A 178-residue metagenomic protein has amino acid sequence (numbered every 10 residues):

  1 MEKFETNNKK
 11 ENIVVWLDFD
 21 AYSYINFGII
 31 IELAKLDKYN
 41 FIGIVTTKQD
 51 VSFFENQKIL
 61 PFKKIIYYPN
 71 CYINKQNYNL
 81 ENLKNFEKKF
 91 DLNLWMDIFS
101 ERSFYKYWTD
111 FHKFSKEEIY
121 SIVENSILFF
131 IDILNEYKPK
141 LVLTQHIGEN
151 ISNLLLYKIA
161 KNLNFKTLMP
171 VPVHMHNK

Functional and structural regions predicted by a protein language model:
F4-D20, S115, L143-H146: Nucleotide-activated donor-dependent transferases that construct or modify glycoconjugates
D18-Y24, T47-D50, H146-N153, V173-M175: Gly/Ser/Thr-rich loops at beta-strand to alpha-helix junctions that form or flank small-molecule/cofactor-binding
F27-E32, F129, I133, L155-I159: A short acidic, amphipathic alpha-helical/loop segment
G28-Y39, L163: A short, Lys/Arg-enriched amphipathic alpha-helix followed by its capping loop at the start of a domain
L36, I42-F130, M175-K178: Conserved N-terminal ligand/cofactor-binding loop architecture of enzyme catalytic domains
F41-V45, V142-H146, K166-V171: A structural signal for short, well-ordered beta-strand segments and their strand-loop junctions that often border
K138-K140: Conserved acidic residues
N162-K178: Active-site-proximal region of nucleotide-activated glycan assembly enzymes, centered on histidine/acidic-rich loops
